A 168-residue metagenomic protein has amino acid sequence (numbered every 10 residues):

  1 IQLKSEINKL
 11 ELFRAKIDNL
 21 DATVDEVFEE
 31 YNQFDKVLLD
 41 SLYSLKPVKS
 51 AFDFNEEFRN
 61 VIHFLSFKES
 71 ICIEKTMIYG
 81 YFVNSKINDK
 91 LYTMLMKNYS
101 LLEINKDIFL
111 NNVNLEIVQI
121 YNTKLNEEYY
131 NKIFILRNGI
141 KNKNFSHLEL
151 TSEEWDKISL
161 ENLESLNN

Functional and structural regions predicted by a protein language model:
I1-N168: Hydrophobic alpha-helical segments
